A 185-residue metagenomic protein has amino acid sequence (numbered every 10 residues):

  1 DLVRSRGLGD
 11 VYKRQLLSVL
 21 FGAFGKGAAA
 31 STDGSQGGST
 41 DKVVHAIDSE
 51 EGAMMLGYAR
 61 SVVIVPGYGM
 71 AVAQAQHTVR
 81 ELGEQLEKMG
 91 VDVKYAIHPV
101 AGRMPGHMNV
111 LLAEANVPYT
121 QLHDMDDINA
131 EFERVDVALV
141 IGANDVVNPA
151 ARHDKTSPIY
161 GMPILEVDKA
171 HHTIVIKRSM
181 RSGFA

Functional and structural regions predicted by a protein language model:
D1-Y12: Single conserved hydrophobic/aromatic residue that forms the stacking wall/gate of nucleotide- or nucleobase-binding
D10-A28: Terminal amphipathic helices with adjacent charged low-complexity linkers/tails
S31-G34: Membrane-embedded alpha-helical bundles that constitute the cytochrome b-like, heme-associated redox core of multi-pass
G38-A185: Structured cytosolic domains appended to multi-pass membrane proteins
